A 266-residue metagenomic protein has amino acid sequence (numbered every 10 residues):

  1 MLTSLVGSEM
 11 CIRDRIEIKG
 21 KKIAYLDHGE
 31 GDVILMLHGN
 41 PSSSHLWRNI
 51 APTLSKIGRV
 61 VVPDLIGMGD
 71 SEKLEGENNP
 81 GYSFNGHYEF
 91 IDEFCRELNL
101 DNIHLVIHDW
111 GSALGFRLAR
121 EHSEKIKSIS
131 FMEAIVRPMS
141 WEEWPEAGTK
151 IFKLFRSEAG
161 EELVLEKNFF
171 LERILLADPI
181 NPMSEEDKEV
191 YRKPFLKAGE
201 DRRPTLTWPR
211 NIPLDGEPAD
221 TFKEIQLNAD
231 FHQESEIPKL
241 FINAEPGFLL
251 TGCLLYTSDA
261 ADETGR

Functional and structural regions predicted by a protein language model:
M1-G7, I12, Y256-R266: Single conserved hydrophobic/aromatic residue that forms the stacking wall/gate of nucleotide- or nucleobase-binding
L2, S43, H87: Hydrophobic (often cysteine-bearing) scaffold residues that line and stabilize catalytic clefts of nucleotide/cofactor
T3, R48-A51, R192: A cross-family signal for key residues in well-ordered alpha-helices that form functional helical elements
S4, E17-K19, H28-G29, L54 (+1 more regions): Short, flexible hinge/linker loops that cap or flank conserved catalytic cores
S8-E9, R15, K22-I23, V33 (+4 more regions): Flexible "cap/lid" subdomain of the alpha/beta-hydrolase fold that forms the substrate-access gate
D27-D70: Conserved HGGG/HGGXW glycine-rich cap/lid loop of the alpha/beta-hydrolase fold
G39, D109, E133, E263-R266: Conserved acidic functional residues
